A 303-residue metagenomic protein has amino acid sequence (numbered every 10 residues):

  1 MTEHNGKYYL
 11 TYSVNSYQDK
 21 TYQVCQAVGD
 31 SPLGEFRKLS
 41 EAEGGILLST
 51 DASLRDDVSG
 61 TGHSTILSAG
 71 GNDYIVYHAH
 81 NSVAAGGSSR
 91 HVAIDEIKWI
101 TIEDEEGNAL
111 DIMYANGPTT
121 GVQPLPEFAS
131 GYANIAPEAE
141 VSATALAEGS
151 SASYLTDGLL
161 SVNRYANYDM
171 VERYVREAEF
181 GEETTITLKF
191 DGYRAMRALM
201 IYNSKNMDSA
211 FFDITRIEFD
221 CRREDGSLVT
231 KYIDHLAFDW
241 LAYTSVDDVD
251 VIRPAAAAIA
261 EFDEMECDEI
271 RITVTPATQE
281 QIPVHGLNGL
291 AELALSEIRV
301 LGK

Functional and structural regions predicted by a protein language model:
M1-S16, L67, N72-N81: Hydrophobic core segments of beta-strands in well-ordered, beta-rich domains
M1-T2, E35-G62, L110-Y132, A237-A242: Surface loop/turn signatures of beta-propeller and other carbohydrate-active proteins
D19-Y22, G87-R90, F211-F212, A291: Short, solvent-exposed loop/turn segments at conserved positions within beta-propeller repeat blades
Q26-R37, K98-E106: Short loop/turn segments immediately following beta-strands, especially the blade-tip and inter-blade linker loops
S82-S142: Beta-propeller fold recognition
F128-Y165: Predominantly extracellular/luminal regions of secreted and cell-surface proteins, especially disulfide-bonded
A166-T230, A256-K303: Aromatic, loop-rich ligand-recognition surfaces of beta-strand-rich domains
V229-D263: Extracellular carbohydrate recognition and processing domains and analogous Trp-centered ligand-binding platforms
